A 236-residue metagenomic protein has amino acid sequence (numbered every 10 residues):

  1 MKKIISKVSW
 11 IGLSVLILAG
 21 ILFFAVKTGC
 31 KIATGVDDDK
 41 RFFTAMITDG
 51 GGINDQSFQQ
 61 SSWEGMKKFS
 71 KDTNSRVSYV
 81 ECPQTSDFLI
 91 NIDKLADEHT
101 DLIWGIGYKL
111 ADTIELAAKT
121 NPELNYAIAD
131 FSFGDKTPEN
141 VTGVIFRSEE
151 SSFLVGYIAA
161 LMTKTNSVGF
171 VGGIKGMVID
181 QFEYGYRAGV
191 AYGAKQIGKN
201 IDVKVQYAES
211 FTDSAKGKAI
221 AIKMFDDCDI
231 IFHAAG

Functional and structural regions predicted by a protein language model:
K2-G12, F23-G236: A residue-level marker of the well-folded mature domains of exported/periplasmic proteins
A19-I21: Hydrophobic core of alpha-helical transmembrane segments in multi-pass integral membrane proteins
